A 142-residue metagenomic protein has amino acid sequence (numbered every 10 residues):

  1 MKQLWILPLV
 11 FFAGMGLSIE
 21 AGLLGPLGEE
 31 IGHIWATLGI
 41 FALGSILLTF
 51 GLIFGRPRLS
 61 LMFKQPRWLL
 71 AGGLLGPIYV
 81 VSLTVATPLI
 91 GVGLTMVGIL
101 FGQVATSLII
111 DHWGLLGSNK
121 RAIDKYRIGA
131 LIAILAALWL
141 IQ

Functional and structural regions predicted by a protein language model:
M1-E30, L74, I78, S82: Glycine-/small-residue-enriched transmembrane alpha-helix faces in small-molecule transporters and effluxers
M1-F12, S45-L69, H112-Y126, Q142: Membrane-interface interhelical linkers
E29, L138-Q142: Juxtamembrane boundary at the C-terminal end of a transmembrane helix
E29-H33, S82-F101: Structural motif at transmembrane-helix junctions in multi-pass transporters
L43-L47, G98-W113, I132-A133: Alpha-helical transmembrane segments of compact multi-pass small-molecule transporters, enriched in specific families
R67-I90, L140: Specific transmembrane alpha-helical segments of multi-pass solute transporters/efflux pumps, especially DMT/EamA
